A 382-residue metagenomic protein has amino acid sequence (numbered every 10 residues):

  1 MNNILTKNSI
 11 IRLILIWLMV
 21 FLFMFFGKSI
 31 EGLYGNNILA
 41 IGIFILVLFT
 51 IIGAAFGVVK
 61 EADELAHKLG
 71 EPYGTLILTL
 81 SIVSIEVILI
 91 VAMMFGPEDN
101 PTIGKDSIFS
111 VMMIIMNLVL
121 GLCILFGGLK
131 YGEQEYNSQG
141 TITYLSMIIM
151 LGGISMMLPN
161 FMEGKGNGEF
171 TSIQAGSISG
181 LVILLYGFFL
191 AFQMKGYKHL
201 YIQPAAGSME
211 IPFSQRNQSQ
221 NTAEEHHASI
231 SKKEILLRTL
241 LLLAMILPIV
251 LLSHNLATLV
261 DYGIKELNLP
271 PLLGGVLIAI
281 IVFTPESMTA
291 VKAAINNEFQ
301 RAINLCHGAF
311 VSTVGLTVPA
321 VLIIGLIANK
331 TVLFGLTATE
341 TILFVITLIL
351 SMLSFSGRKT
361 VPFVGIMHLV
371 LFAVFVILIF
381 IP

Functional and structural regions predicted by a protein language model:
M1-P382: Hydrophobic alpha-helical segments, chiefly the membrane-spanning helices and signal/signal-anchor peptides
